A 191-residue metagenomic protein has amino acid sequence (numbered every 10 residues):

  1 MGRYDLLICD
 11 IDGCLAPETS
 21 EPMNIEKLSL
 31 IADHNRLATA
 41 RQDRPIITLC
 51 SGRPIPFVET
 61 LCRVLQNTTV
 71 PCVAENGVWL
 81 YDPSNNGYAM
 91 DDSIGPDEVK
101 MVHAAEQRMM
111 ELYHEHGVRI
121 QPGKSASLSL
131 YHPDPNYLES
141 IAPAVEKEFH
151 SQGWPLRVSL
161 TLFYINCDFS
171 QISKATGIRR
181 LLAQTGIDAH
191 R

Functional and structural regions predicted by a protein language model:
G2-E21, L49: Asp-based phosphoryl-transfer active-site loop
L7-C14, E75-G77, P83, G123 (+1 more regions): Short loop/turn segments at strand-loop or loop-helix junctions that form parts of catalytic or ligand-binding pockets
A16, P56-F57, W79-Y81, S127-S129 (+1 more regions): Short, active-site-adjacent cap segments at secondary-structure transitions
T19-K27, K174: Phosphate/oxyanion-binding active-site loops and adjacent basic polyanion-contact surfaces
K27-Q121: Active-site phosphate-binding/coordination module
H114-R191: Conserved acidic, metal-coordinating active-site core of Asp-based, Mg2+-dependent phosphoryl-transfer enzymes
